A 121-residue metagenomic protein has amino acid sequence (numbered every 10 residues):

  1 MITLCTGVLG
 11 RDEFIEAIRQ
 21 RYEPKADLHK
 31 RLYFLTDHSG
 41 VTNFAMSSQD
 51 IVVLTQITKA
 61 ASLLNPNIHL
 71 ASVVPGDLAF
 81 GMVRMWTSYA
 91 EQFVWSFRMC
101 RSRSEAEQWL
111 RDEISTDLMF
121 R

Functional and structural regions predicted by a protein language model:
M1-R121: Amphipathic, Lys/Arg-enriched alpha-helical "gate/interface" segment within cytosolic domains that mediates
